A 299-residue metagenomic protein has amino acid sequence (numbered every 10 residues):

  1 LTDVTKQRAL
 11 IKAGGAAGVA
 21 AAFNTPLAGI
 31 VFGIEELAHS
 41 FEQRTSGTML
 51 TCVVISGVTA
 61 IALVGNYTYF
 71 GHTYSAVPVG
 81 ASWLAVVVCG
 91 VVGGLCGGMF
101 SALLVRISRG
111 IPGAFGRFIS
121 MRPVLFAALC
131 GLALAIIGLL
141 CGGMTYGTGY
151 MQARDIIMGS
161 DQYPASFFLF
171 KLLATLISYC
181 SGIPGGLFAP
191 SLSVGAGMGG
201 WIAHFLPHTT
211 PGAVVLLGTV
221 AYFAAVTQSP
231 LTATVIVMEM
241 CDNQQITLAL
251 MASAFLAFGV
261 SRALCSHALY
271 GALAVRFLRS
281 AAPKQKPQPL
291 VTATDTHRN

Functional and structural regions predicted by a protein language model:
L1-N299: Alpha-helical transmembrane segments and immediately membrane-proximal extracytoplasmic
